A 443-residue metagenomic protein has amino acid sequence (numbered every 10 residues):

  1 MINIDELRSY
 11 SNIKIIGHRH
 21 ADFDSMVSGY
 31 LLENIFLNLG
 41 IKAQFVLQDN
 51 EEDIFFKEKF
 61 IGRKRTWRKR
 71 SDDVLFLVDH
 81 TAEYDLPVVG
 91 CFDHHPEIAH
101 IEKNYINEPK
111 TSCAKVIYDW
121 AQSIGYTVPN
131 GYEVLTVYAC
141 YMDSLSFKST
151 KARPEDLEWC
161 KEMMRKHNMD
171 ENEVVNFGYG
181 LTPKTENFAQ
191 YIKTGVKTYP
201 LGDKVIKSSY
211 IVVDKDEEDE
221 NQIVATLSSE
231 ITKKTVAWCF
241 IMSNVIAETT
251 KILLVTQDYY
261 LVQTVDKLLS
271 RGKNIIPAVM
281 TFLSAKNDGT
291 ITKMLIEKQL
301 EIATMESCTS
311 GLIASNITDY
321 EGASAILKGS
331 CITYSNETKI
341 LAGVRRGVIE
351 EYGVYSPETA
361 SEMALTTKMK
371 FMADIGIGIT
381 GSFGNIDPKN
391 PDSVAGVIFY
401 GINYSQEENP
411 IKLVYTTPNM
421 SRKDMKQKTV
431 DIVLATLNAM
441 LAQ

Functional and structural regions predicted by a protein language model:
M1-K193, K197-A285: Replace "Mg2+/Mn2+-dependent" with "divalent metal-dependent
S284-Q443: Short alpha-helical segments enriched in small residues
